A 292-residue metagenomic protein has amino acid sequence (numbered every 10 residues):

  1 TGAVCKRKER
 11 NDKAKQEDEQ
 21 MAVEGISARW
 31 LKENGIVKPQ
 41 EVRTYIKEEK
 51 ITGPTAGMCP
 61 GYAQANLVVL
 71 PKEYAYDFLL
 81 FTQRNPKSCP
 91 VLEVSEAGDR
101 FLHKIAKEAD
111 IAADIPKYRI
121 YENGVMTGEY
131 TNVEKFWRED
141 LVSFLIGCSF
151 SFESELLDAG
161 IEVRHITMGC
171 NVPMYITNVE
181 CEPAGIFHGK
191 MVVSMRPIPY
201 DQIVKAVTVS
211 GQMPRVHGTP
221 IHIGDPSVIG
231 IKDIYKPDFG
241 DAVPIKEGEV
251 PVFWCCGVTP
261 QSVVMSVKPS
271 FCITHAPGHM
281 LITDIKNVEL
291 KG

Functional and structural regions predicted by a protein language model:
A22-I146, V193, P197-S262, S266-K291: Metallocofactor- and cofactor-centric catalytic cores in central/energy metabolism, strongly enriched
G128-G185: Aromatic- and glycine-enriched beta-alpha-beta binding-site module
C170, G185-Y200: Hydrophobic, aromatic-enriched interface-forming segments
